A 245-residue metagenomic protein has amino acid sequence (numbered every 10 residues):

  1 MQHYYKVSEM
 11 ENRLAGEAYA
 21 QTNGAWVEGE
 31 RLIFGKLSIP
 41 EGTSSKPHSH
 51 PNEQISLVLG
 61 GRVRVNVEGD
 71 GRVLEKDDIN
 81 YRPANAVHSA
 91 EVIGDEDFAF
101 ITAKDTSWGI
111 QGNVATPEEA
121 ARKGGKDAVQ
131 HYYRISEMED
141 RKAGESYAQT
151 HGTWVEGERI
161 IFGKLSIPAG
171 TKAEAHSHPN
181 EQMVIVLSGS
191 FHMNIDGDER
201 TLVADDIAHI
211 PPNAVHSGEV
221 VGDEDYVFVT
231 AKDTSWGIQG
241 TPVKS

Functional and structural regions predicted by a protein language model:
M1-R31, I110-R159, V243-S245: A short, N-terminal "cap"/entry segment at the start of jelly-roll beta-barrel domains of the cupin/DSBH fold
G35-S49, G163-S177: Conserved short histidine dyad/triad with adjacent acidic residue
L37, S56, N80, L165 (+2 more regions): Conserved GNAT-family N-acetyltransferase fold
S44-S45, R64, N80, A84-S89 (+4 more regions): Histidine-centered metal-chelating micro-motifs
N52-V63, N180-Q182, V186-F191, D196: Glycine- and acidic-residue-biased ligand/ion/polar-headgroup-sensing regions
G69-A84, D198-P212: Short acidic-glycine-tyrosine-enriched beta hairpin
A84-G109, P212-I238: Ligand-binding loop in jelly-roll beta-barrel domains
